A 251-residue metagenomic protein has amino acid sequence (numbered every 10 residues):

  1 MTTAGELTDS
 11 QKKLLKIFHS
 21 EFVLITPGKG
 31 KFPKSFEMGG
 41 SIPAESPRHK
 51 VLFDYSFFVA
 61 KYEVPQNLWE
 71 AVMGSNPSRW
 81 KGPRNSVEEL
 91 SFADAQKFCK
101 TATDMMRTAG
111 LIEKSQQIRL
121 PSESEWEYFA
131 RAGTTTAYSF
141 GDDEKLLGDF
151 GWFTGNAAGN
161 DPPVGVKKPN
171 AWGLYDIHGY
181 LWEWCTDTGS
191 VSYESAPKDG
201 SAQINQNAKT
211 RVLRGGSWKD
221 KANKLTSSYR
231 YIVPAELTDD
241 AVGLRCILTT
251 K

Functional and structural regions predicted by a protein language model:
M1-K31, V59, L68-A71, G82 (+5 more regions): Low-complexity, Gly/Pro
L14-S78, E88-A93, G179, T186 (+1 more regions): A short glycine-rich, aromatic-capped structural motif
S20, Q116-Q117, P169-W172: Short loop/turn microsegments at loop-to-beta-strand junctions
V23-L24, F58-A60, E88, R119-P121 (+6 more regions): Structural recognition of the beta-strand scaffold that forms the well-ordered cores of secreted hydrolase catalytic
G30, F36, G82-G148, W184: Short, well-ordered surface patches within globular domains
A44-L52, T134-T135, A157-N160, I177-K251: Surface-exposed recognition segments
K61, M73-P77, S91, C99-M106 (+6 more regions): Sec/Tat-exported extracytoplasmic proteins
L147-L174: A short, contiguous structural element within a folded domain that forms the immediate neighborhood of a functional site
